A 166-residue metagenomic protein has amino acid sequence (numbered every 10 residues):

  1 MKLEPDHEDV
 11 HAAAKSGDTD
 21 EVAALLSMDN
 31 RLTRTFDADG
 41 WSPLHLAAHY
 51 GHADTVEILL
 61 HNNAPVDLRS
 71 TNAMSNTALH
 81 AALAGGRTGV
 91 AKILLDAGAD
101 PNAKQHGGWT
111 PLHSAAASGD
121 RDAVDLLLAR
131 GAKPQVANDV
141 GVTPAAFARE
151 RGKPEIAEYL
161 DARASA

Functional and structural regions predicted by a protein language model:
M1-A12, A97, A129-R130, D139-V142 (+1 more regions): Ankyrin-repeat-protein effector appendages
M1-M28, R34, A38-W41, E57 (+2 more regions): Intrinsically disordered, low-complexity regulatory segments in ankyrin-centric signaling systems
D6, G40, M74-S75, G108 (+1 more regions): Start-of-repeat signature of ankyrin repeats
A12-G17, L46-H52, A81-R87, S114-D120 (+1 more regions): Ankyrin repeat A-helix N-terminal signature
D18-L26, H52-L60, R87-L95, D120-L128 (+1 more regions): Ankyrin repeat structural motif
L32-T33, V66-L68, P101, P134: Ankyrin-repeat inter-repeat connecting loop/turn
D37, S70-N72, Q105, N138: Ankyrin repeat boundary/linker residues
R69-A97: Alpha-helical adaptor scaffolds
